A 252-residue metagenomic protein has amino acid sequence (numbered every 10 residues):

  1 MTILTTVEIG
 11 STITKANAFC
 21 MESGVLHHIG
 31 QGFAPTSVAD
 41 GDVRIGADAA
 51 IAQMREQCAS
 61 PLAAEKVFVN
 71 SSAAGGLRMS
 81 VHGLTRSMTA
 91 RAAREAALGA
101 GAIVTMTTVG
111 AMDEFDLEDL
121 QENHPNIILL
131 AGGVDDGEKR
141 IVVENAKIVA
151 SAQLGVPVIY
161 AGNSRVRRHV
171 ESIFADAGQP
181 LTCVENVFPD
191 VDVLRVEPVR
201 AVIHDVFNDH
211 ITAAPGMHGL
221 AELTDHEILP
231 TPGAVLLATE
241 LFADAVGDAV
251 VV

Functional and structural regions predicted by a protein language model:
M1-T6, E22-G41, I45-V250: Nucleotide/phosphate-binding catalytic cleft detector across ATP-hydrolyzing and phosphate-transferring enzymes
I9: Short glycine- and acidic-residue-rich catalytic loops of nucleotidyl-transferase/cyclase enzymes
T12: Conserved Rossmann-like nucleotide-cofactor binding loop
N17-F19: Conserved hydrophobic/aromatic positions in well-ordered beta-strands
